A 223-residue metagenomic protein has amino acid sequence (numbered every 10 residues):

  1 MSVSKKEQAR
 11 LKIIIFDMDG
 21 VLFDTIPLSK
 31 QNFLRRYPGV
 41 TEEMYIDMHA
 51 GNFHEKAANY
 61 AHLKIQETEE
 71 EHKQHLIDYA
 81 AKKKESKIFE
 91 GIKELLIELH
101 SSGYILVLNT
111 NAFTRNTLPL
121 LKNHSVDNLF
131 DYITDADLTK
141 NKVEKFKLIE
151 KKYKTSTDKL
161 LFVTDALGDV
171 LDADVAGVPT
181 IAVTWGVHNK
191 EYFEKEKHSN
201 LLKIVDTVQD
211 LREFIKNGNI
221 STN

Functional and structural regions predicted by a protein language model:
E7-A9, S101-Y104, Y153-K159, G218-I220: Glycine-rich phosphate-binding loop signature in dinucleotide/nucleotide-binding domains
E7-E94: N-terminal helical cap/lid subdomain that shapes the substrate entry/recognition surface in HAD-like hydrolases
I13, V143-V170: Conserved Lys-Pro-Asp/Glu-containing loop-to-beta segment of HAD-superfamily phosphomonoesterases, centered on
Y45-H49, D127-N141: A short, structured active-site edge motif that brings together acidic residues
A81-L108, T114-L118, E144: Short, acidic loop-to-helix structural element flanking the phosphoryl-transfer center in phosphate-processing enzymes
V126-D131, S156, L202: Conserved H-loop
T134-D135, N200-D210: Short acidic-hydrophobic, aromatic-tinged amphipathic segments that line or gate anion-handling sites
L161-V205: Acidic, Mg2+-coordinating phosphoryl-transfer loop and its flanking beta/alpha structural elements, shared across
